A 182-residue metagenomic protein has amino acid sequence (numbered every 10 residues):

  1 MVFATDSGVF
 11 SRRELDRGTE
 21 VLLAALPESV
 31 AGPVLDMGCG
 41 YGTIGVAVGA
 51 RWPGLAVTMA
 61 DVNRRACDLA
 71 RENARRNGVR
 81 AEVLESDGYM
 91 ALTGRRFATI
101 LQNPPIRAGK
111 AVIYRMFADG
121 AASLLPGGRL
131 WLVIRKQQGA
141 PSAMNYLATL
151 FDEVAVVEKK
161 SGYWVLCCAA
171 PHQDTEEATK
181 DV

Functional and structural regions predicted by a protein language model:
M1-R13, D174: Non-catalytic substrate-recognition/targeting regions of SAM-dependent transferases
R17-Q102: Conserved SAM/SAH cofactor-binding pocket of Class I
V48, G120-A121, L147: Class I S-adenosylmethionine-dependent transferase superfamily signal
D61-R65, V112, R135: Short beta->alpha hinge that forms the Motif I/post-I loop of the SAM-binding pocket
Y114-P126: A short glycine-rich, Lys/Arg-flanked "PGG" loop and its adjoining helix->strand segment in the class I
G127-I134: Conserved beta-strand signature within the Rossmann-like core of class I S-adenosyl-L-methionine
R135-L150: Conserved class I S-adenosyl-L-methionine
K159-V182: Core SAM-dependent methyltransferase catalytic element
